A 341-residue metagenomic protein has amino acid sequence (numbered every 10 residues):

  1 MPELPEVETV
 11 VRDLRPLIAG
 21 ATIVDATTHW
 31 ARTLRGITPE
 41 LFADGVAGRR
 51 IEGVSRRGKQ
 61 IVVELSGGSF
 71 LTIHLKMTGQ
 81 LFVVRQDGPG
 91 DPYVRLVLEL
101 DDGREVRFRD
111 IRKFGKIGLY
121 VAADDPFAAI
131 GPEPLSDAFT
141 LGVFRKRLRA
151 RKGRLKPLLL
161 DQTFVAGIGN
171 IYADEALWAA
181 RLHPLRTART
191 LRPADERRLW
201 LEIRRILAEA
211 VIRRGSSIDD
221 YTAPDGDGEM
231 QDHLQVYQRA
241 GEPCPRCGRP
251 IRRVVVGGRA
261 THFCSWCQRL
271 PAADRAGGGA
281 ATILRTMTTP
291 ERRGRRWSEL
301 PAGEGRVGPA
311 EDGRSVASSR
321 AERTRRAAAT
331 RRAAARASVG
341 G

Functional and structural regions predicted by a protein language model:
M1-I117, A138, R239, T288 (+5 more regions): Gly/Gly-Pro- and Ser/Thr-rich, intrinsically disordered tail segments characteristic of DNA damage-repair and tolerance
I23-F42, S55, Q60, R147-G303 (+1 more regions): Basic, nucleic-acid-binding surfaces and adjacent catalytic neighborhoods in DNA/RNA-processing proteins
L71-L182, T187-T190, A194, L199: Phosphate/anion-contacting hairpin/loop surfaces
K76, V97, A176, C264 (+2 more regions): Intrinsic disorder/low-complexity detector
A166, E196, A310, R320-E322 (+1 more regions): Generic alpha-helix initiation/capping and coil-helix boundary signal
G294, E311-S315, A334: Compositionally biased, low-complexity segments
E299, G308-S318: Intrinsically disordered, low-complexity segments enriched in serine/threonine/proline/glycine and often basic
